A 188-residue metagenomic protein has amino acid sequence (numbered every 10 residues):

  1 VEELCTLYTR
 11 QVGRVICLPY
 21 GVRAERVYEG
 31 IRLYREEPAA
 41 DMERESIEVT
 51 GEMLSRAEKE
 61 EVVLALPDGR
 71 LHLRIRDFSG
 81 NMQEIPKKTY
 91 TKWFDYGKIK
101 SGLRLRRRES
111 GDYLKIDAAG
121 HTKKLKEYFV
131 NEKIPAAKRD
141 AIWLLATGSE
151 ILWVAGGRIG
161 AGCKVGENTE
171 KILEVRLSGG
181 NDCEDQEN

Functional and structural regions predicted by a protein language model:
V1-N188: AMP-forming adenylation/ATP pyrophosphatase catalytic core
